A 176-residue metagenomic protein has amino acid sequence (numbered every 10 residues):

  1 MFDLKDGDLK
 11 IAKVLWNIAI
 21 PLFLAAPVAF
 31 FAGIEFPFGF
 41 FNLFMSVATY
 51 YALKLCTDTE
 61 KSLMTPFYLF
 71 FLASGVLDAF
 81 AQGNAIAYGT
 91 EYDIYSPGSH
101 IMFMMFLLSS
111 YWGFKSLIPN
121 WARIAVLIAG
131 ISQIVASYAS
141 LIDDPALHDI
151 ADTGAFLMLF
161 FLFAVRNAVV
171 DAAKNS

Functional and structural regions predicted by a protein language model:
M1-S176: Hydrophobic, aromatic-enriched alpha-helical segments typical of multi-pass transmembrane helices
